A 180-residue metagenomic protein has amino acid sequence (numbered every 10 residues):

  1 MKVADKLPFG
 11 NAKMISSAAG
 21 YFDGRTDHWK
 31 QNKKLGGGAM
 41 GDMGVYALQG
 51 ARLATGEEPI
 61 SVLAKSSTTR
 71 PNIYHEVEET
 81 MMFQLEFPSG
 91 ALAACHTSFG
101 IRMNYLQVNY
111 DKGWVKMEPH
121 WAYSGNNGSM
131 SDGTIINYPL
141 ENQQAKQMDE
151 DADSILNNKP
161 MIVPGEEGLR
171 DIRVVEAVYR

Functional and structural regions predicted by a protein language model:
M1-I73: Predominantly a Rossmann-like dinucleotide-binding segment in NAD(P)-dependent oxidoreductases
S16-R25, W121-N126, E141: Mobile beta-alpha loop/short-helix "lid" or hinge segments that flank ligand
S17-A19, A64, T97, P119 (+2 more regions): Active-site donor-binding loop signature of nucleotide-sugar glycosyltransferases
H28-W29, N127-S131: Short, basic/glycine-rich phosphate-binding loops at helix/coil junctions that contact nucleotide phosphates
L35-D42, T134-N142: A short glycine-threonine-serine/GTX helix/turn-capping micro-motif
D42, L48-S124, A145-K159: Contiguous beta-strand/loop segments that form the cofactor/metal-binding neighborhood of enzyme cores
I136, D151-R180: C-terminal helix-rich "cap/oligomerization" subdomain common to oxidoreductases
